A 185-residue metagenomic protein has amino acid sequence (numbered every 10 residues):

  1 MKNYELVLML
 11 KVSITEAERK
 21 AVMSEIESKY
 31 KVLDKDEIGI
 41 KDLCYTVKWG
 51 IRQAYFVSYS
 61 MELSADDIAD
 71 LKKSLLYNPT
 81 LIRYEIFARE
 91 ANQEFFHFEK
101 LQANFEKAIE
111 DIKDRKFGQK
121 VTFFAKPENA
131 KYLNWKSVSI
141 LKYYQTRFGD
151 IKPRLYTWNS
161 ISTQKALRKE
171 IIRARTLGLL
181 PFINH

Functional and structural regions predicted by a protein language model:
M1-I51: N-terminal leader/targeting segments and the first structural element of proteins
V12-M23, F105-Q119: Charged, low-complexity, helix/coiled-coil-prone segments
S28-K29, D36-F56, S60-R89, K113-H185: Compact, Lys/Arg-rich rRNA/RNP-binding cores from ribosome-related proteins
Y45-Q53, Q93-D111: Short, low-order "capping/linker" segments at domain edges
